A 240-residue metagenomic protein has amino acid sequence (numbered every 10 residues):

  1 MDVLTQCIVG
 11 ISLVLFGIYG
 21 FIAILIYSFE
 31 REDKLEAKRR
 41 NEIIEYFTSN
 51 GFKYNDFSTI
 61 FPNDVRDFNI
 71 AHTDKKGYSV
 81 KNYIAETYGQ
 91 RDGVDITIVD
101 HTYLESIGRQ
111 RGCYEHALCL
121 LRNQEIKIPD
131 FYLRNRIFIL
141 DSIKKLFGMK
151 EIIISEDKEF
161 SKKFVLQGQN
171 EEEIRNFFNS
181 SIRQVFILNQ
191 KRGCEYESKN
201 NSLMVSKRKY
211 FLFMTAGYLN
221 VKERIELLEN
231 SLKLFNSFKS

Functional and structural regions predicted by a protein language model:
M1-V14: Feature marks short, highly hydrophobic, charge-poor N-terminal signal-anchor/signal peptide-like helices that anchor
L4, S28-E32, N220: Alpha-helix capping and helix-coil boundary motifs
G20-Y46: Transmembrane-cytosolic junction motif
R40-D64, N69-S240: Charged, low-complexity intrinsically disordered regions
